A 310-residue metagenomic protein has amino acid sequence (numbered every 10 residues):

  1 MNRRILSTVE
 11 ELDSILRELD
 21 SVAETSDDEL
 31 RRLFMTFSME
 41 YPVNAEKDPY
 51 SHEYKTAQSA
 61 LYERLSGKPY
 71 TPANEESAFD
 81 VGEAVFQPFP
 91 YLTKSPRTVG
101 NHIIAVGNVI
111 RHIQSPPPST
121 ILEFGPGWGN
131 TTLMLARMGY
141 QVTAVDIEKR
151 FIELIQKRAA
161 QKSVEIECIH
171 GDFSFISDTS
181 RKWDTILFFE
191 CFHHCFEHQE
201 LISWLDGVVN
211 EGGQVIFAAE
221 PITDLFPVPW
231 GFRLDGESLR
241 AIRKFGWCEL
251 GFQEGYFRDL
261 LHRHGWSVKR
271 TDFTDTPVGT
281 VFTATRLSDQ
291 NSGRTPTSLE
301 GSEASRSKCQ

Functional and structural regions predicted by a protein language model:
M1-I104, G231-K244, V281-Q310: N-terminal accessory regions of S-adenosyl-L-methionine
R97-P117: Conserved alpha-helix/loop element of class I SAM-dependent methyltransferases that forms part of the SAM/SAH-binding
P118-G127: Conserved class I S-adenosyl-L-methionine
W128-F175: Class I SAM-dependent methyltransferase SAM/SAH-binding core
L187: A conserved beta-strand element that flanks and buttresses the S-adenosyl-L-methionine
E190-C191: Short catalytic micro-motifs in class I SAM-dependent methyltransferases
Q199-E211: A short glycine-rich, Lys/Arg-flanked "PGG" loop and its adjoining helix->strand segment in the class I
A218-T274: C-terminal alpha-helical "lid/dimerization" subdomain adjacent to the S-adenosyl-L-methionine
